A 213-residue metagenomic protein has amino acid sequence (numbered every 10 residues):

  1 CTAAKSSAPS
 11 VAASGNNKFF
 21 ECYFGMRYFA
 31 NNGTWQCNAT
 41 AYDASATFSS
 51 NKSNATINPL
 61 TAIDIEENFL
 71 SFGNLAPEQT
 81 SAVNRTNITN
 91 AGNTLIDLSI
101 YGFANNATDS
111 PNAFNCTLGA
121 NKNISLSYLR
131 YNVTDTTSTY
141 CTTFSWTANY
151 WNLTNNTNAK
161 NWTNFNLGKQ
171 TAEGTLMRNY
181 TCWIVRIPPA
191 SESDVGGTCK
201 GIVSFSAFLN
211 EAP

Functional and structural regions predicted by a protein language model:
T2-A3, K52-N54: Trp- and S/T/G-rich repeat-edge/linker motifs of beta-rich repeat architectures
T2-R27, T175-C182: Aromatic sugar-binding surface patches on proteins that engage polysaccharides or sugar-phosphate polymers
R27-T34: Surface-exposed, short loops/turns at beta-strand junctions within beta-sandwich domains
T34-N38, K200: Short, conserved beta-strand segments of beta-strand-rich sandwich/propeller modules, principally
C37, N51, A82: Residues that flank catalytic or metal-binding motifs in active/ligand-binding sites
A39-D43, F205-A207: Conserved structural position at the C-terminal beta-strand of extracellular beta-sandwich adhesion modules
A44-N51: Short, exposed coil/turn segments at beta-strand boundaries within extracellular/luminal domains
N54-P213: Signature of Gram-negative chaperone-usher
